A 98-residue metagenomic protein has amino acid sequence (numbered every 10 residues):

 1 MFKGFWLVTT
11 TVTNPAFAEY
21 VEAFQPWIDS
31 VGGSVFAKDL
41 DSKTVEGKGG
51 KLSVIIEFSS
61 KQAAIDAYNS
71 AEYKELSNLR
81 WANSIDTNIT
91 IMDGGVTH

Functional and structural regions predicted by a protein language model:
M1-L52, S59-N69, D93-H98: Short S/T/G/P-rich N-terminal loop/turn motif that feeds into the first structured element of a domain
L52-V54, T87-N88: Generic beta-strand structural signal
I65, E72-I91: C-terminal structural segments of small proteins and small subunits
